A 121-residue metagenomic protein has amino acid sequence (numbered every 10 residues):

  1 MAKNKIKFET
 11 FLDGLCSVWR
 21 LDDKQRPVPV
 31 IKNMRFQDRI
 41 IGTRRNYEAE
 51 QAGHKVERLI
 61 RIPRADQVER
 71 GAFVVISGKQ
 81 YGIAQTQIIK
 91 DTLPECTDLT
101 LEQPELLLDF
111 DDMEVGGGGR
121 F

Functional and structural regions predicted by a protein language model:
M1-K24: Active-site-proximal polar cores
D23-F121: Short, conserved turn/kink motifs that form compact alpha/beta structural patches or helix kinks used as
